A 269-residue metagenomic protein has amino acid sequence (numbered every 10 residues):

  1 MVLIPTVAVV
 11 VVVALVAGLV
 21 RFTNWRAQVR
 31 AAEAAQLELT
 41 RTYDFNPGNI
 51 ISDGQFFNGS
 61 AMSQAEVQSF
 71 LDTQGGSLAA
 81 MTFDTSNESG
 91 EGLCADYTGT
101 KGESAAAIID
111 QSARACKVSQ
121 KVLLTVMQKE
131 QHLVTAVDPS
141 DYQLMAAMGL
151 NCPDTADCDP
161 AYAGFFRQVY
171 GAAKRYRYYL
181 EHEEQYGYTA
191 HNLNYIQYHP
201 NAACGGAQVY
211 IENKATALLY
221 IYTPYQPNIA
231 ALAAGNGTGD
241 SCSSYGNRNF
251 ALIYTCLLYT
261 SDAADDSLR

Functional and structural regions predicted by a protein language model:
L3-G18: Hydrophobic membrane-insertion alpha-helices, especially the h-region of bacterial N-terminal signal peptides
A17-A107: N-terminal export signals and maturation junctions of secreted/periplasmic proteins
Q64, Q68, A106-D110, Q120-L124 (+1 more regions): Extracytoplasmic/secreted envelope proteins and their assembly/folding machinery, especially bacterial periplasmic
Q74-M81, Y179, E183, S261: Short secondary-structure junctions and interdomain/linker hinges
E91-K101, I108-A115, P153-Y162: Second-shell loop/turn segments in exported
L123-L258: Catalytic and binding regions of secreted/periplasmic enzymes and modules that target cell-wall glycans
Y259-D266: Conserved small/polar residues in nucleotide/adenosyl-binding loops
